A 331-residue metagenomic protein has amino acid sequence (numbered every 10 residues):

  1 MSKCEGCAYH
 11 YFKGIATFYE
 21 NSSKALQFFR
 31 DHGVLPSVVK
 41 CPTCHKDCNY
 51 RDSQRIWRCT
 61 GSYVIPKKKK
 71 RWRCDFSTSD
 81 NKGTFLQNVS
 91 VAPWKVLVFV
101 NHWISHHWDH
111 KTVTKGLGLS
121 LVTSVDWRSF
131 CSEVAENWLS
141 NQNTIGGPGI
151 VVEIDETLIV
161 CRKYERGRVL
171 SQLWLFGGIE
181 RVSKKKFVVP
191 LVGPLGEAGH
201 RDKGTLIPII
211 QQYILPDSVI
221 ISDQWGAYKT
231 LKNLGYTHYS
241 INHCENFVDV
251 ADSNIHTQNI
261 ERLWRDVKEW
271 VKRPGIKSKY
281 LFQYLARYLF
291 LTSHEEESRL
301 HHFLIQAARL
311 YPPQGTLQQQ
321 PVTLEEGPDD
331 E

Functional and structural regions predicted by a protein language model:
M1-E331: Residue-level recognition of single "structural anchor" positions that define or cap local secondary structure
